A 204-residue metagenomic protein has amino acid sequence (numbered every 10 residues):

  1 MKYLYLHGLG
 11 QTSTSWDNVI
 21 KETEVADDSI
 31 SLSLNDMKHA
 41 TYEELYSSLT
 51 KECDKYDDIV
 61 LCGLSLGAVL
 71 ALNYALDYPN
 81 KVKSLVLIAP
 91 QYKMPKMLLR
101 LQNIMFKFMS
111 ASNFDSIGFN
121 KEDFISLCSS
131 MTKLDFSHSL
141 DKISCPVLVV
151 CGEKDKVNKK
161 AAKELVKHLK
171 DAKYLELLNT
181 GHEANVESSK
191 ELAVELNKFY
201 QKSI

Functional and structural regions predicted by a protein language model:
M1-K38: Conserved HGGG/HGGXW glycine-rich cap/lid loop of the alpha/beta-hydrolase fold
Y42, L76-D77, K81-A111: Flexible "cap/lid" loop of the alpha/beta hydrolase fold
E43-I59: Conserved acidic catalytic loop of the alpha/beta-hydrolase fold
G63-A71: Gly/Ala-rich beta-loop-alpha elbow adjacent to hydrolase catalytic centers
S112-F136, K154: Hydrophobic, aromatic-rich cap/lid helix
I143, V149-C151: Short beta-strand/loop motif that positions the catalytic acidic residue of the alpha/beta-hydrolase fold
K156-A161: Conserved alpha/beta-hydrolase "acid-adjacent" motif
T180-S189: Catalytic histidine-centered segment of alpha/beta-hydrolase-like enzymes
